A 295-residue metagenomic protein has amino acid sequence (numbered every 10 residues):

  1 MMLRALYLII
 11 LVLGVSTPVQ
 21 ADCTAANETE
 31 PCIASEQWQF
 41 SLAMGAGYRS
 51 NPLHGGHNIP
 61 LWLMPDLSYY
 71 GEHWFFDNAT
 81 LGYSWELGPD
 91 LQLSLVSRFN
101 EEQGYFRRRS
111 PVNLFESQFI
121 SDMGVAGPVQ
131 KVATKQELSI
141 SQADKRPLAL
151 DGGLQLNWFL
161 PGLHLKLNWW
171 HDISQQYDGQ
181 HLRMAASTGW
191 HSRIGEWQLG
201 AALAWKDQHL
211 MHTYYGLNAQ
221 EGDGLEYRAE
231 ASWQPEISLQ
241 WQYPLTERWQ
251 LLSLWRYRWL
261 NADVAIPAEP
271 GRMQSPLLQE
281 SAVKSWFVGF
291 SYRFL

Functional and structural regions predicted by a protein language model:
M1-Q37: Cleavable N-terminal export/targeting peptides
D22-F76, Q103: Short glycine/proline- and aromatic-enriched beta-strand/turn motifs that initiate or cap beta-hairpins
E36-F40, I59-L63, W74, L87-L93 (+7 more regions): Outer-envelope beta-barrel architecture signal
L42-Y48, T80, L95-E101, L167-H171 (+3 more regions): Transmembrane beta-barrel strands of outer-membrane/channel proteins
G47-L53, N100-G104, W170-Q176, K206-L210 (+2 more regions): Sequence/structural signature of outer-membrane beta-barrel proteins
M64-D66, A186, E280-L295: Outer-membrane beta-barrel "beta-signal"
L67-E72, E86, N157-P161, G189-R193 (+2 more regions): Structural signature of outer-membrane beta-barrel channels/translocons
A79-S187, H191, Q198, L210-L225 (+3 more regions): Outer-membrane pore/translocation modules
